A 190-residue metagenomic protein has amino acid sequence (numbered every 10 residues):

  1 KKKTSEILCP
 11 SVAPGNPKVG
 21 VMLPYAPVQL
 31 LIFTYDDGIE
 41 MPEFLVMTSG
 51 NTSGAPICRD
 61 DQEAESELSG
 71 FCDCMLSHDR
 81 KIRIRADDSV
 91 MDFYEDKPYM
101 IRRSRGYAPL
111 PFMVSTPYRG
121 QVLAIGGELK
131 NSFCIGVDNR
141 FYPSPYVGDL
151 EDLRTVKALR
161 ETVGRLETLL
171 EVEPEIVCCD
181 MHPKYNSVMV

Functional and structural regions predicted by a protein language model:
K1-V190: Active-site-adjacent structural elements in enzyme catalytic cores
